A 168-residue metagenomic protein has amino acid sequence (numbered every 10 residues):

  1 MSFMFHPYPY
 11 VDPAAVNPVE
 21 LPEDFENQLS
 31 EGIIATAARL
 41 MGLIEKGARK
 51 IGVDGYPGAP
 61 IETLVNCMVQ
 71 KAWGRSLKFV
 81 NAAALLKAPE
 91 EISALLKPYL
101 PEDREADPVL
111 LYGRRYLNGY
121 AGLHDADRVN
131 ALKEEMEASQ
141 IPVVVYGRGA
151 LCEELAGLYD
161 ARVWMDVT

Functional and structural regions predicted by a protein language model:
M1-M4, L43: SAM-dependent methyltransferases
F3-I33, R75-P142: ATP-dependent small-molecule kinase phosphotransfer cores that center on conserved nucleotide phosphate-binding segments
E26-L40, G47-Q70: Glycine-rich P-loop/Walker A and Walker A-like loops and their local beta1-loop-alpha1 context in P-loop NTPases
K46-K50, G74, Q140: A general structural motif
K50, L77-F79, D160-W164: Conserved beta-strand scaffold positions in the cores of enzyme catalytic domains, especially in NTP/NDP-utilizing
Y56, A82-A83, Y146-R148: Fold-independent oxyanion-binding glycine-rich loops and adjacent beta-strand/coil segments at enzyme active sites
G58-P60, L86, A150-E153: Short acidic, S/G/P-rich loop/turn micro-motifs used as interaction or catalytic elements
K71, P98, V129-T168: ATP-dependent NMP and nucleoside kinases share a basic, alpha-helical "lid"
